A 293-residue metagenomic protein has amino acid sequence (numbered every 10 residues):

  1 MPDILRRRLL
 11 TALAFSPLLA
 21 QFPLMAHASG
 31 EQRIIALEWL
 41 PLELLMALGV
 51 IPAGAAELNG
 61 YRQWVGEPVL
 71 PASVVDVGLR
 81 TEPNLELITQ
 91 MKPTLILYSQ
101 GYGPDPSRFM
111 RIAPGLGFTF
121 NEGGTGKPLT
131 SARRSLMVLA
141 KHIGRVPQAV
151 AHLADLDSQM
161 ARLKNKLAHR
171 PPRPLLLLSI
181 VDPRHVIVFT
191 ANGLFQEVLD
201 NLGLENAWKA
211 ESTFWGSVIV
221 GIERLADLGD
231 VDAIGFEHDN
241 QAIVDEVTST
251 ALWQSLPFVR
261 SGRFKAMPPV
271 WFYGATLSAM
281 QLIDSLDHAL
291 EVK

Functional and structural regions predicted by a protein language model:
P2, R8-H27: N-terminal export signals
Q32-R33, S131-R134, L228-K293: Structured C-terminal subdomain patch of bacterial secreted/periplasmic proteins
R33, A113-V181, W208, F272 (+1 more regions): Extracytoplasmic substrate-binding proteins
R33, W39-Q90: A short, structured surface patch at a secondary-structure boundary
P41, A47, P106-V146, D245-A266: Charged, glycine-enriched surface loops/patches that mediate electrostatic binding to polyanionic ligands
A56-E57, N192-G216: His/Asp/Glu-enriched short active-site or ligand-binding loop at hydrolase and phosphoryl-transfer sites
V77-L85, S212-I222: Short helix-initiation/N-cap motifs at beta->coil->alpha
K92-L97, D230-V231: Proline-aspartate-enriched helix->loop->beta-strand connector
